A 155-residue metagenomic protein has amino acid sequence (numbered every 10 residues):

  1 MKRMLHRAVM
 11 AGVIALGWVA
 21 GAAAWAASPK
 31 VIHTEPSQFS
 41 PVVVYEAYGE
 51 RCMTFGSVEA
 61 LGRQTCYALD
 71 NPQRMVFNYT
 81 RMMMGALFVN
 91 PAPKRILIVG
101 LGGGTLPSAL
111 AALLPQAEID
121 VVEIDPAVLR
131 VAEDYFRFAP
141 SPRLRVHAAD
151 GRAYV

Functional and structural regions predicted by a protein language model:
K2-G12: Bacterial N-terminal signal peptides that target proteins for export
M4, A27-P29, Q38, A68 (+2 more regions): Sparse, context-dependent recognition of short Cys/His-centered cofactor- or disulfide-binding micro-motifs
A11-A20: Bacterial N-terminal signal peptides
A24-M53: N-terminal auxiliary segments of SAM/dcSAM-dependent transferases
P29, E46, R74-V155: The AdoMet/dcAdoMet-binding core of the Class I SAM-like
Y48-N78: N-terminal, post-signal-peptide region of Sec/Tat-exported proteins
